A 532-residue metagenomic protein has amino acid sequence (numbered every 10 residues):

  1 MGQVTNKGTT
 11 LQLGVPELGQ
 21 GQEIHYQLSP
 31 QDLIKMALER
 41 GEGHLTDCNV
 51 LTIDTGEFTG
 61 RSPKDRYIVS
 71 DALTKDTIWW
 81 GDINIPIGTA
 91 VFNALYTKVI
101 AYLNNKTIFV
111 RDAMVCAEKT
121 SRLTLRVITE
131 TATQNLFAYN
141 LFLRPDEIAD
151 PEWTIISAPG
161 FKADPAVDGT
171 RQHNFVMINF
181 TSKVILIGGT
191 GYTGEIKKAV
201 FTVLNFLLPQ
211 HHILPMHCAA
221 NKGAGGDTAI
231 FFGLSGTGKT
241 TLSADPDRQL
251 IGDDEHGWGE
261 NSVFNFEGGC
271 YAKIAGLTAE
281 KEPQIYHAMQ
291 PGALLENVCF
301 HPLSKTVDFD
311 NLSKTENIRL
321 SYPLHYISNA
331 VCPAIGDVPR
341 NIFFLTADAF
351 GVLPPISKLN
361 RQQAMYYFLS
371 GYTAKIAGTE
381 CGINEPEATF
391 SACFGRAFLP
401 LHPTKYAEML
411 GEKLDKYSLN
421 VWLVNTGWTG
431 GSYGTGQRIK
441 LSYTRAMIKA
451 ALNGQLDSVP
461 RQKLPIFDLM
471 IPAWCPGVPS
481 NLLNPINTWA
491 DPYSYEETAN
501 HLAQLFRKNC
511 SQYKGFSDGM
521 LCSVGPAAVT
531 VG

Functional and structural regions predicted by a protein language model:
M1-I148: N-terminal accessory targeting/assembly segments
G2-N49, E57, P209, H217-L234 (+3 more regions): Glycine-rich, often acidic-flanked micro-motifs that create phosphate/phosphodiester-binding or positioning elements
D76-W80, N179-V184, G188, E387-C393: Gly-rich Lys/Arg/Thr-decorated short loops/hinges at beta-loop-alpha junctions or inter-strand turns that position
P151-W153, S157-L207: Charged, amphipathic alpha-helical linker segments immediately N-terminal to NTP-binding catalytic cores
K239: Conserved lysine of the Walker
L242: Hydrophobic positions on the alpha1 helix immediately C-terminal to the Walker A/P-loop
L482, N487-G532: Generic C-terminus detector
